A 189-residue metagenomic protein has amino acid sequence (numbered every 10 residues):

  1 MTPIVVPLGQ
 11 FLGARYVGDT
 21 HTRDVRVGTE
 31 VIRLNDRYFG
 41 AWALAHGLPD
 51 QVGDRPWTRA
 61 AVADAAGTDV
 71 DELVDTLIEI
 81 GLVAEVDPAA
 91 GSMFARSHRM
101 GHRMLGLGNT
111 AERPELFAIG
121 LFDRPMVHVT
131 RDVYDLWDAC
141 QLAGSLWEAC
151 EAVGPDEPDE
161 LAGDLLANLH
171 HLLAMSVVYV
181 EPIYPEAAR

Functional and structural regions predicted by a protein language model:
M1-E112, F117, F122-R189: Long, charge-rich, low-complexity alpha-helical segments
